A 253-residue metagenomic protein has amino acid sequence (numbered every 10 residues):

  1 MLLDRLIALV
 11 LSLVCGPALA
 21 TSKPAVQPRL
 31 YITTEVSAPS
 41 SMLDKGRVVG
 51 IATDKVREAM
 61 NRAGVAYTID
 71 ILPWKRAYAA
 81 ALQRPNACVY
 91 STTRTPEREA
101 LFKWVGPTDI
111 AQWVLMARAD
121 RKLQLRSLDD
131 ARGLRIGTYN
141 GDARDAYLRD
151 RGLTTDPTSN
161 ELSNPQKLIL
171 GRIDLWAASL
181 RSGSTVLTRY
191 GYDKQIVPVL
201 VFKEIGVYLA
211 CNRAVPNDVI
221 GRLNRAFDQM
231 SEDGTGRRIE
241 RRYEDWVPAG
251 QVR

Functional and structural regions predicted by a protein language model:
S22, A117-I136: Flexible hinge/capping segments at coil-to-helix
S22, A66, A143-S159, K194 (+1 more regions): Ligand-binding clefts/hinges and TM-proximal coupling segments of bilobed small-molecule sensing domains
S22-L101, T138, R242: Extracytoplasmic small-molecule ligand-binding "clamshell" domains of the periplasmic binding protein/Venus flytrap
N61, I71, K75-A87, K103 (+4 more regions): Short helices/loops that flank or line small-molecule/ion binding pockets
A66-P73, T138, L153-K167, V197-V199: Short beta-strand-to-loop elements that line the ligand-binding cleft of bilobed periplasmic-binding protein-like
A79, T92-L101, D174-K203: A ligand-binding cleft/hinge motif common to bilobed small-molecule-binding domains
F102-I110, D156, Y192-E204, C211-R213: Short beta-strand->loop
V114-L123, I205-N224: A bilobed periplasmic-binding-protein/Venus flytrap-type ligand-binding module shared by bacterial periplasmic
